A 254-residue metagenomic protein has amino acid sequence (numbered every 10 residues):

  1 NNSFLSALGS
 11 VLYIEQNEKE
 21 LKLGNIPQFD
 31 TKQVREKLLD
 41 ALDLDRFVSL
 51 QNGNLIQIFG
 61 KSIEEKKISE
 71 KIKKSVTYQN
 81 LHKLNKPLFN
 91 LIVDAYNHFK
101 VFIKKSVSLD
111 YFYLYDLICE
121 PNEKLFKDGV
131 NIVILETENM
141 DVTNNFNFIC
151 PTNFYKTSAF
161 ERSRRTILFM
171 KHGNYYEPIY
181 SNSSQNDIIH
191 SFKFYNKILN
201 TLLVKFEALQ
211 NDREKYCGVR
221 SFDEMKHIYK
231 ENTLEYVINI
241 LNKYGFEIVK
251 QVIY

Functional and structural regions predicted by a protein language model:
F4-K156: Papain-like cysteine protease catalytic cores
N90, D94-Y254: Deubiquitinase catalytic domains
